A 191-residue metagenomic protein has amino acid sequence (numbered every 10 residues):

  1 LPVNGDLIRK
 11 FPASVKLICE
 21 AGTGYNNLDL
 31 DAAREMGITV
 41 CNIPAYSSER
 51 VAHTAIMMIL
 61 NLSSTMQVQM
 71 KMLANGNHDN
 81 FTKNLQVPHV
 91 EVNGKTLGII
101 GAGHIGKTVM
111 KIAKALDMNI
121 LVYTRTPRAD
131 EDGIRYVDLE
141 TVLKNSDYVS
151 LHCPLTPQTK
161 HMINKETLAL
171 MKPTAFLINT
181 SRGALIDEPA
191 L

Functional and structural regions predicted by a protein language model:
L1, T23, D147, C153-L155 (+1 more regions): Short glycine-/small-residue-rich Rossmann-like dinucleotide-binding loops
L1-C41, K144, N164: An N-terminal-biased, well-structured beta-alpha scaffold segment characteristic of Rossmann-like dinucleotide-binding
S14-D29, A169-L191: ADP-ribose/adenylate-binding Rossmann-like module
A21-G22, G37-E49, T124, S181: Short beta->alpha connector loops at strand-helix junctions that form conserved, small/polar/Pro-enriched
M36, P44-T96, K111: Phosphate-binding beta-alpha-beta segment of Rossmann-like dinucleotide-binding domains, i.e., the NAD(P)
T39, N61, N119: Residue-level detector of anion-binding/catalytic polar loops
L85-P173: Rossmann-like dinucleotide/phosphate-binding beta-alpha-beta segment
